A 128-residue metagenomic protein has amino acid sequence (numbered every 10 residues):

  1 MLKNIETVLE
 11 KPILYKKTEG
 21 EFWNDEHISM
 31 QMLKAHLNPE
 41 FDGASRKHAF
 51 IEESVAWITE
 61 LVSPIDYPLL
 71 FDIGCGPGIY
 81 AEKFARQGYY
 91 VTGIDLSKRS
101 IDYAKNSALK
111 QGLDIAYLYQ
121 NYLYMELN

Functional and structural regions predicted by a protein language model:
M1-W23: N-terminal auxiliary segments of SAM/dcSAM-dependent transferases
H48-D66: Conserved alpha-helix/loop element of class I SAM-dependent methyltransferases that forms part of the SAM/SAH-binding
D66-G76: Conserved class I S-adenosyl-L-methionine
P77-Q87: Conserved SAM-binding loop of SAM-dependent methyltransferases across substrates and taxa, primarily the Class I
Y90-D95: Conserved SAM-binding motif I beta-strand of class I
S97-R99: Conserved SAM/SAH-binding beta-strand->alpha-helix loop
A104-K105: Conserved SAM-binding loop
L109-Y124: Conserved SAM-binding strand-loop segment of SAM-dependent methyltransferases
